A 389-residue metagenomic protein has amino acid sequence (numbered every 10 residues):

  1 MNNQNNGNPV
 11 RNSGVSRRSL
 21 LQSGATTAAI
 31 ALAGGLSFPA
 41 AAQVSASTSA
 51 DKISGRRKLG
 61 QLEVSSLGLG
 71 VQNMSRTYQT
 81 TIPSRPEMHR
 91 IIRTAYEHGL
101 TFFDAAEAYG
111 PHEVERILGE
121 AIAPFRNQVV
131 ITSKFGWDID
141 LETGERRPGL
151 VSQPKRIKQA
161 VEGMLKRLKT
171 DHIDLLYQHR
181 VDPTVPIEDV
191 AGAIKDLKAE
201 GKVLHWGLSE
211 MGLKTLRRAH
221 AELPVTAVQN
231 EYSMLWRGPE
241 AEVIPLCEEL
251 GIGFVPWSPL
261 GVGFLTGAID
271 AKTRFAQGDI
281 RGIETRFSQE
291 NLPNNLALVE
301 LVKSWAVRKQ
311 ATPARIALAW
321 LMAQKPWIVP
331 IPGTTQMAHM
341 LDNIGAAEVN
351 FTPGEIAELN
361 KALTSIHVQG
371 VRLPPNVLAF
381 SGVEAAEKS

Functional and structural regions predicted by a protein language model:
M1-V15: N-terminal secretory signal peptides
G14-S19, A29-S47: N-terminal twin-arginine translocation
L36-G68, T81: C-terminal segment of N-terminal export signals and the immediately downstream linker at the start of the mature
V64-G68, F102, Q128-T132, H172-L175 (+4 more regions): Structural preference for beta-strand elements that scaffold enzyme active sites
N73-R85, E145-K155: Active-site mouth loops of central-metabolism enzymes
I82-A95, Q153-K166, L216: Short, acidic/polar
A105-E120: Glycine-rich, proline-tolerant flexible connector loops at the mouths of alpha/beta enzymes
D182-K361, I366, F380-A386: Beta/alpha (TIM)-barrel catalytic core signal, keyed to glycine-rich beta->alpha loops juxtaposed to Asp/Glu that bind
